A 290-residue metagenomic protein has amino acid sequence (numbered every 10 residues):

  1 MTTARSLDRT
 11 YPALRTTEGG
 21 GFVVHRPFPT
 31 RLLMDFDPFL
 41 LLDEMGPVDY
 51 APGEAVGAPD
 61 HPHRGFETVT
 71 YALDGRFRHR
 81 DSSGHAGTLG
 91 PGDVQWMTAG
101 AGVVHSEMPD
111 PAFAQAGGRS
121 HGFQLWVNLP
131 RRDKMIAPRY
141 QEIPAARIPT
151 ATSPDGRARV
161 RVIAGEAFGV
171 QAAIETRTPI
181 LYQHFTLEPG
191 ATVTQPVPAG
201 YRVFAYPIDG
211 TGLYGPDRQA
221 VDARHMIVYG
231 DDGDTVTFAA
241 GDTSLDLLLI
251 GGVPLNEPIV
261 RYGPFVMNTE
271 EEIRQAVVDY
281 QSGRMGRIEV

Functional and structural regions predicted by a protein language model:
M1-V290: Jelly-roll (double-stranded beta-helix
